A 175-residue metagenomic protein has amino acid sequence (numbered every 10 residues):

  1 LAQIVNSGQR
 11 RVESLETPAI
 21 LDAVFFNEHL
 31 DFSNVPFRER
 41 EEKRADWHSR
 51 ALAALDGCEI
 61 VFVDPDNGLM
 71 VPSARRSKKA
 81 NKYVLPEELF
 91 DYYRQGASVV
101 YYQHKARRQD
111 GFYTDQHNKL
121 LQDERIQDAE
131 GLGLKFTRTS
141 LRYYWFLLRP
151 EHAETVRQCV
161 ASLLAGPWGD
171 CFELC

Functional and structural regions predicted by a protein language model:
L1-C175: Class I S-adenosyl-L-methionine-dependent methyltransferase catalytic core
